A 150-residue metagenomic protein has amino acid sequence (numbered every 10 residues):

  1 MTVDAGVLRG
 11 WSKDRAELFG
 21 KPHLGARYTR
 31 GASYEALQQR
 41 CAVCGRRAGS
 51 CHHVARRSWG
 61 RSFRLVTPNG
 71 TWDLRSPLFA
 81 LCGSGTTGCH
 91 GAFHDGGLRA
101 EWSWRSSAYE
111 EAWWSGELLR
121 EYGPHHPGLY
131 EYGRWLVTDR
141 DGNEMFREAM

Functional and structural regions predicted by a protein language model:
M1-A48, G97, S103-M150: A boundary/linker detector
H23, V54, L78, G91 (+1 more regions): Generic low-complexity segments that are intrinsically disordered, proline-rich and/or Lys/Arg-biased
L37, G60, H94: Active-site-flanking alpha-helical
R40, C44-S50, G85-G88, A92: Cys/His-rich metal-chelating microdomains
H52-A55, G83: Residue-level detector of conserved, well-ordered beta-strand and adjacent loop positions that form binding/recognition
A55-F79: Short linker/helix segments within small regulatory modules
W72-S107: Short Cys/His-centered divalent metal-binding micro-motifs
